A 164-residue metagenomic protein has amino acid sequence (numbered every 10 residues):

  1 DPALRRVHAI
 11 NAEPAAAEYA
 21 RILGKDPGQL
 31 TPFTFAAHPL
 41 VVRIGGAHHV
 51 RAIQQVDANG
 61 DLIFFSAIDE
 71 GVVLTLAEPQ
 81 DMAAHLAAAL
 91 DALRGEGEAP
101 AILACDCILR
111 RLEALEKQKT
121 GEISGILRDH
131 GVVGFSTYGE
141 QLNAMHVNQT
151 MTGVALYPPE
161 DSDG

Functional and structural regions predicted by a protein language model:
D1-G164: Hydrophobic alpha/beta core scaffold segments
